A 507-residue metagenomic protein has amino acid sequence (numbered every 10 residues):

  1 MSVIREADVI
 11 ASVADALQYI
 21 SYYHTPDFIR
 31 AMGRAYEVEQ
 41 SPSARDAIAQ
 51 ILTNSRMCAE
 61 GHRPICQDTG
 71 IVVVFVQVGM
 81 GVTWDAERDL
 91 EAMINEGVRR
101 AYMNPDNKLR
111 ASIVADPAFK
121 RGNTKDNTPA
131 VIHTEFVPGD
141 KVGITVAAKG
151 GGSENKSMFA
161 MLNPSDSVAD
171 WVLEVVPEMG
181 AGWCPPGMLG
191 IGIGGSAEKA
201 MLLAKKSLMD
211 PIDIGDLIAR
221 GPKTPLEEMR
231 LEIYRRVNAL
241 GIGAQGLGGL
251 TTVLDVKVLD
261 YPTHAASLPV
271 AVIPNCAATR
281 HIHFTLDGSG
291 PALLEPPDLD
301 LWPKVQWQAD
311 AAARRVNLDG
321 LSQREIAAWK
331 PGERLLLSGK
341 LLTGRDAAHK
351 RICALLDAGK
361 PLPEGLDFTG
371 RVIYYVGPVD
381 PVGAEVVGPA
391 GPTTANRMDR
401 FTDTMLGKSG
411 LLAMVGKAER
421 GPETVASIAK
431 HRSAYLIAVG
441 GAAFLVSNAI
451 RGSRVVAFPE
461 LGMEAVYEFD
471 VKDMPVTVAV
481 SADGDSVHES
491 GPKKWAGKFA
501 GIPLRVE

Functional and structural regions predicted by a protein language model:
M1-A309, G407: Non-transmembrane, aqueous-exposed alpha-helical and coiled segments at domain scale
L189-S196, S338-G339, G416, V439-G440: Glycine-rich beta-strand-to-loop/alpha-helix junction loops that act as flexible
L208, I212-G241, Q245-G248, T343-M474: Feature captures the catalytic cores and cofactor-binding loops of soluble hydro-lyases/lyases that act on carboxylate
G248-V256, T263-H264, A277, N448-E507: C-terminal binding/interaction regions
A311-L321: Short, structured beta-strand/loop micro-motifs enriched in basic residues and often containing a Trp
A328-W329, L335: Short, well-ordered loop/turn sites that connect or cap secondary structure elements
R334, K340-G344, A482: Short, charged beta-turn/beta-strand-edge "cap" motif at the junction between a beta-strand and an adjacent loop
